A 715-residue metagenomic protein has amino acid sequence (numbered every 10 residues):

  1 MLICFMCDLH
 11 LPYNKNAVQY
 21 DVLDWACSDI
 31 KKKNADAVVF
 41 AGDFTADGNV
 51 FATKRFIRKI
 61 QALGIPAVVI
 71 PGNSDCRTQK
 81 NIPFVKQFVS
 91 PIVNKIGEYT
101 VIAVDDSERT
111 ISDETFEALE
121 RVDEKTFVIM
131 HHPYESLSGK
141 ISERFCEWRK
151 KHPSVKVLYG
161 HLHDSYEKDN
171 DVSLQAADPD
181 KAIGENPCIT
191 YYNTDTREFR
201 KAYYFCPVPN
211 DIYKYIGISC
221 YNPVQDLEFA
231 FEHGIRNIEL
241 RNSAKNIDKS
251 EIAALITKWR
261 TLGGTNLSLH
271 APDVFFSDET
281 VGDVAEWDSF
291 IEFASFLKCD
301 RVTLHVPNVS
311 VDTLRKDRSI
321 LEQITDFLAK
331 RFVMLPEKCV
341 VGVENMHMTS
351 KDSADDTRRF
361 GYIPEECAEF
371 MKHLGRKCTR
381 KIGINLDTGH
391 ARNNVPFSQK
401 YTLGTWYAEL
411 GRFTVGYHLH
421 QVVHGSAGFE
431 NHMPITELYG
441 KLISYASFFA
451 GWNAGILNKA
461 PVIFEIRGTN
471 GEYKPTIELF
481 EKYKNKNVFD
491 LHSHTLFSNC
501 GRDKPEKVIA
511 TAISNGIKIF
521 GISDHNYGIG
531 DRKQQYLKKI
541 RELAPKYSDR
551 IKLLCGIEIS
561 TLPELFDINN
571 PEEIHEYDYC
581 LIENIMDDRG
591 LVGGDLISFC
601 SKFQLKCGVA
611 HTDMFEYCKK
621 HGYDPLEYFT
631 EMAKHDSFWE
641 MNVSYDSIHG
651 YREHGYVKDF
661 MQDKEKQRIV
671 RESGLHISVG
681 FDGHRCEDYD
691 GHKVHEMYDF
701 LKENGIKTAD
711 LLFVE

Functional and structural regions predicted by a protein language model:
M1-R55, N485-N515: N-terminal active-site segment of His-dependent metallophosphoesterases
Y13, I30, N210-Y221, D226-S250 (+7 more regions): An N-terminally biased module of ancient metal coordination in phosphate/nucleic-acid-related enzymes
A17, D21, D164-N210, V462-F464 (+1 more regions): Binuclear metal-dependent phosphoesterase catalytic core
A26-A37, T100, T110-N170: His/acidic metal-ligating clusters that form di-metal
A62, V68, S138-R200, M661-E665 (+1 more regions): Conserved beta-sheet core of the metallophosphoesterase superfamily
P207-Y213, V224-F231, I291-D300, V311-K316 (+5 more regions): Histidine-acidic metal/acid-base catalytic patches
S289-L304, D312-R331, A354-L374, N526-M641 (+3 more regions): Extended substrate/RNA-proximal surfaces in nucleic-acid metabolism proteins
K381-G383, L419-G425, L479-L491, T495 (+3 more regions): Charged catalytic cores and adjacent phosphate/nucleic-acid-binding surfaces used for phosphate/nucleic-acid chemistry
